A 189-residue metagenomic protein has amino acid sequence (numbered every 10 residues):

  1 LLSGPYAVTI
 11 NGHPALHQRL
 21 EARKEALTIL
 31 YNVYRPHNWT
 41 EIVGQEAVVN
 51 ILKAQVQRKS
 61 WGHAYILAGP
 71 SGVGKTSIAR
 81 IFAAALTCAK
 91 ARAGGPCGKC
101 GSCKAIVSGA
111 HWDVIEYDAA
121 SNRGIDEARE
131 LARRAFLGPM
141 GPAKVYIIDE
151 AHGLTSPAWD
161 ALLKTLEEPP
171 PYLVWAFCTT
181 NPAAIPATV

Functional and structural regions predicted by a protein language model:
L2-V189: P-loop/Walker A NTP-binding region and its immediately flanking N-terminal helices in P-loop NTPase folds
